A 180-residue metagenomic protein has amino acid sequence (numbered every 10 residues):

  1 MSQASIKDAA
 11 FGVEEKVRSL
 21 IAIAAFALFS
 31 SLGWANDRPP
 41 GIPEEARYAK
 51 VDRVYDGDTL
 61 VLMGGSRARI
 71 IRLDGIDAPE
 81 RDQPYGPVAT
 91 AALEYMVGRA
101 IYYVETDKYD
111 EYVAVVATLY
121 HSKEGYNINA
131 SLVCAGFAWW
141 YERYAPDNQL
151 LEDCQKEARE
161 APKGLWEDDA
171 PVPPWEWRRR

Functional and structural regions predicted by a protein language model:
S2-R180: Small beta-barrel nucleic-acid-binding modules, primarily SNase/OB-fold domains and secondarily Tudor-like barrels
